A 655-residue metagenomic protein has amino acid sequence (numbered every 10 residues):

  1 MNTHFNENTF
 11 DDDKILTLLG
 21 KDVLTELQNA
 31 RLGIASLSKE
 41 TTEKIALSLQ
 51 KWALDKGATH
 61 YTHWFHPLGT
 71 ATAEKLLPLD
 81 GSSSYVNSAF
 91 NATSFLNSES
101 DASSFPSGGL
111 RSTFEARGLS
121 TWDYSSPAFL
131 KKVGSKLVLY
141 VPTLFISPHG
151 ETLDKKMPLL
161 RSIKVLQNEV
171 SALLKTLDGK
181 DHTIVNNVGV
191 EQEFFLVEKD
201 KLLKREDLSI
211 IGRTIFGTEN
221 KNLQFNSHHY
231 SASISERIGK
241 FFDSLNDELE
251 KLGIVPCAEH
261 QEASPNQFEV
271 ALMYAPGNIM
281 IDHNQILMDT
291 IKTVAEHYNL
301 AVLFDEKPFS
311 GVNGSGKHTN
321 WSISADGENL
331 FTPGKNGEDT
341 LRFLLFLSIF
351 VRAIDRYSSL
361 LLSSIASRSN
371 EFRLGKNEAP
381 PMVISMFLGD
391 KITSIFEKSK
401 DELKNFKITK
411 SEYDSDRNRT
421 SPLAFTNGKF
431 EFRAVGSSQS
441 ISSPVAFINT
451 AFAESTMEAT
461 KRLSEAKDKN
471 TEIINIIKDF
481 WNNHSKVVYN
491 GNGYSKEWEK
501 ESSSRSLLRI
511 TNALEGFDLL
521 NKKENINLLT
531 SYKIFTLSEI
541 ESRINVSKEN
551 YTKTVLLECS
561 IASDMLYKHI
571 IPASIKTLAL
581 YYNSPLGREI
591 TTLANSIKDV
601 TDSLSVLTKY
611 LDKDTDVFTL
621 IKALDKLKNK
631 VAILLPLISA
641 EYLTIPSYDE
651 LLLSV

Functional and structural regions predicted by a protein language model:
M1-D11, A30-L32, N222-Y230: Gly-rich Lys/Arg/Thr-decorated short loops/hinges at beta-loop-alpha junctions or inter-strand turns that position
M1-D22, V138-L139, Q261-V270: N-terminal flexible segment immediately upstream of the FAD-binding catalytic core in FAD-dependent oxidoreductases
N8-E115: Active-site core of metal-dependent hydrolases
A58, T62-W64, I281-T290, V294-E296 (+6 more regions): Hydrophobic/aromatic-rich, well-ordered segments within soluble, folded domains that form packed cores
T70-F90, F95-G108, R205, G212 (+3 more regions): Short linear, low-complexity motifs centered on an aromatic residue
A116-F304, F309-K317, S322-S547: Glycine-rich, acidic/polar active-site loops that bind/position phosphate-bearing ligands
H484-V655: C-terminal amphipathic alpha-helical interaction region
